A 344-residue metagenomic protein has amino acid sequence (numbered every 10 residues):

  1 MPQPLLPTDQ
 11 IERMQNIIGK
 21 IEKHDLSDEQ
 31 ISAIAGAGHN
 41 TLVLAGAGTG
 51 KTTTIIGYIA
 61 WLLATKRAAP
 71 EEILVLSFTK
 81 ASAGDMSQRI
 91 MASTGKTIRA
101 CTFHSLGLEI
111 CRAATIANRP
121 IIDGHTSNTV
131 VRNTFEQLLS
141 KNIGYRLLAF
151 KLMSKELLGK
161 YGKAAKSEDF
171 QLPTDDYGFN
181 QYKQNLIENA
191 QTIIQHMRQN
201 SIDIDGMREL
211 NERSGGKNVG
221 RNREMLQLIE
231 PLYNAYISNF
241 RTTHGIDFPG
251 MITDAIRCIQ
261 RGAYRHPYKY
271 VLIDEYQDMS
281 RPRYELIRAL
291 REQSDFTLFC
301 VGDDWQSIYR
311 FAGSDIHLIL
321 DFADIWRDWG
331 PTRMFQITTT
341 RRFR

Functional and structural regions predicted by a protein language model:
M1-N133: P-loop NTPase Walker
D9-A47, S82, R99, N218-D321 (+1 more regions): Conserved helicase NTPase motor core
A68, G95-K96, F179, H196 (+3 more regions): Helix N-cap/coil-helix junction residues
A69-E72, K96, S294-F296, D303-W305 (+1 more regions): Short glycine-/polar-rich loops that comprise or flank the Walker A/P-loop and associated switch/sensor motifs
M91-S93, A323-G330: Short, conserved catalytic or adaptor-binding loops enriched in Gly and charged residues
L106, I193, D254-A255: Short acidic/histidine-centered micro-motifs embedded in hydrophobic/aromatic stretches that mark compact functional
A117-M225, M334, T338-T340: ATP-hydrolysis module of ASCE/P-loop NTPase motor domains, specifically the Walker B Asp-Glu catalytic pair
